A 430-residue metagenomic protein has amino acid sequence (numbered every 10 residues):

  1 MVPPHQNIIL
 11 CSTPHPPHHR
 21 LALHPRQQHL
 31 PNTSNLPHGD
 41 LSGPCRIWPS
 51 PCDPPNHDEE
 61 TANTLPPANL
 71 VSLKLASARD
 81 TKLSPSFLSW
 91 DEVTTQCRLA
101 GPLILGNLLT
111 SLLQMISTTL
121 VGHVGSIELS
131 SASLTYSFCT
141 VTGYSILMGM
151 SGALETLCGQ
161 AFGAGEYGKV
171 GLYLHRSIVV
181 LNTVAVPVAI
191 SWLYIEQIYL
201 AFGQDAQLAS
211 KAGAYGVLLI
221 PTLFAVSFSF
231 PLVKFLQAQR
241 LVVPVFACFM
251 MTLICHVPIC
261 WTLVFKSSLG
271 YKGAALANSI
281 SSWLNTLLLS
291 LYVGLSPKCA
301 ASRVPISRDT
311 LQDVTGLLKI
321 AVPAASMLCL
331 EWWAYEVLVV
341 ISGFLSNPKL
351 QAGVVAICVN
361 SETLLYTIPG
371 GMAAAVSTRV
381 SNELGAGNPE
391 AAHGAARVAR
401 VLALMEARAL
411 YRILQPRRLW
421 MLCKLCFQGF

Functional and structural regions predicted by a protein language model:
V2-T13, R20-A100, C158-A225, V243 (+2 more regions): Short alpha-helical transmembrane segments in multi-pass integral membrane proteins
A62-S84, L88, T94-E155, V322-S342: Signature of the first transmembrane helix
R98-S117, L218, S229, T252 (+4 more regions): Transmembrane helical elements of multi-pass membrane transporters/channels
M115-T118, L129-A189, L193, F230-A238 (+1 more regions): Small-residue-rich hydrophobic transmembrane alpha-helices
S117, L154, Y194-I195, L232 (+6 more regions): Hydrophobic/aromatic residues in alpha-helical transmembrane segments
H123-L129, S267-L269, F344-Q351: Short extramembrane helix-to-coil loop segments that connect adjacent transmembrane helices in Major
L129-S130, V242-F246, A274-A275, A352: Alpha-helical transmembrane segments and their helix-entry boundary regions
A225-C248, F430: Membrane-interface junctions at transmembrane-helix termini in multi-pass inner-membrane proteins
